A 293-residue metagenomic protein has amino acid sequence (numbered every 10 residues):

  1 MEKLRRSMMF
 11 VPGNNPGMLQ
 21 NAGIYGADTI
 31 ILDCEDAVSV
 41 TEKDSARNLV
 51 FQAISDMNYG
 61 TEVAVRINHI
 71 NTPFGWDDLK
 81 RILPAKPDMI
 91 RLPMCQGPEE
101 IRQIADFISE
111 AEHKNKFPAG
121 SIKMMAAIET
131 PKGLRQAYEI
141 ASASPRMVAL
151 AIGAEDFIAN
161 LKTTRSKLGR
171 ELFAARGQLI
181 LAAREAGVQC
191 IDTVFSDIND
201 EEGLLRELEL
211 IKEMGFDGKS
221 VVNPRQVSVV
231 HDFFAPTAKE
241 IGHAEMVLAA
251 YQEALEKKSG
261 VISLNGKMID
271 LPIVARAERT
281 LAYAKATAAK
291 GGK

Functional and structural regions predicted by a protein language model:
M1-K293: Expand to "…catalyze enediolate/carbanion chemistry for C-C bond making/breaking, isomerization, decarboxylation
